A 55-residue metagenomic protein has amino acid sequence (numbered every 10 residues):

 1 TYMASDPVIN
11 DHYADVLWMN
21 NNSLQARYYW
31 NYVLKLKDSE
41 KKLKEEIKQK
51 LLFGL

Functional and structural regions predicted by a protein language model:
H12, Q49-K50: "A position-specific structural signal for the A-helix of alpha-solenoid helical repeats
